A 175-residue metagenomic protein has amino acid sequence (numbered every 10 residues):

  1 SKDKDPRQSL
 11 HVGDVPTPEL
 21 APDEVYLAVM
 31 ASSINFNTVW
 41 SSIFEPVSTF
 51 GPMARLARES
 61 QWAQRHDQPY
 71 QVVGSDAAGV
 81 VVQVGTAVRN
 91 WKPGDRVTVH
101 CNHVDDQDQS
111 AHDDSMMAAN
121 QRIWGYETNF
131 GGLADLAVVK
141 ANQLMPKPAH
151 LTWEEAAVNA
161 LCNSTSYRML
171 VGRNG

Functional and structural regions predicted by a protein language model:
D3-P6: Proline/serine/threonine-rich low-complexity linkers at boundaries of modular beta-sandwich domains
V12-T17, A78-V80, L136-V138, L144: Conserved hydrophobic/aromatic beta-strand scaffold that supports enzyme active sites
P16-S33, V47-Q107, P148: Glycine-rich beta-strand-centered segment in the early N-terminal region that forms part of a ligand/cofactor-binding
F36-I43, D108: Cytochrome P450 core scaffold surrounding the K-helix E-X-X-R motif and the conserved "meander" helix-loop region
S42, V82-V84, V139: Short beta-strand-to-turn element immediately C-terminal to the catalytic PLP-Schiff-base lysine in fold type I
S42-E45, D95-V97, A111-S115: Short, glycine/charged-enriched secondary-structure capping and boundary segments
A63-D67, H103-G175: NAD(P)H dinucleotide-binding glycine-rich loop of Rossmann-like/cofactor-binding domains, especially the beta1-alpha1
